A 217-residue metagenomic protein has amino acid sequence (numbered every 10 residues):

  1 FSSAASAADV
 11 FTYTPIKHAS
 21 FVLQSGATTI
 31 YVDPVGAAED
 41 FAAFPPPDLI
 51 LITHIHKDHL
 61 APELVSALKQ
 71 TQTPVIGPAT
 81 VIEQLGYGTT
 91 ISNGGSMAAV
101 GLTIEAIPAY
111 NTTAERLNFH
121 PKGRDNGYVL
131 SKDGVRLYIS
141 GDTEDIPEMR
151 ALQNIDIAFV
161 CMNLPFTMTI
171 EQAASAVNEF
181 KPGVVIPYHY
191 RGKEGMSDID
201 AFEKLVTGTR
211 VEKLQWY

Functional and structural regions predicted by a protein language model:
S2-A4: N-terminal signal peptide c-region/cleavage motif recognized by signal peptidases
A7-P45, G88-Q153, L214-Y217: Core dinuclear metal-dependent hydrolase active-site scaffold
P15, Y31-D33, L51, I76-G77 (+3 more regions): Structural recognition of the beta-strand scaffold that forms the well-ordered cores of secreted hydrolase catalytic
G36-T80, Q84, Q153-F159, K181: Active-site metal-binding motif and surrounding structural segment of the metallo-beta-lactamase
A38-D40, H56-L60, I82-L85, G95-A98 (+4 more regions): Active-site environment of divalent metal-dependent phosphoester hydrolases
P62-K69, G127, M149, A173-V177 (+1 more regions): Short amphipathic alpha-helical segments and helix-helix/interface helices
T89-A98, K122, A174, N178-Y217: Binuclear metal-ion centers of metallo-dependent hydrolases, dominated by the metallo-beta-lactamase
V129-F180, Y188-E194: Metallo-beta-lactamase
